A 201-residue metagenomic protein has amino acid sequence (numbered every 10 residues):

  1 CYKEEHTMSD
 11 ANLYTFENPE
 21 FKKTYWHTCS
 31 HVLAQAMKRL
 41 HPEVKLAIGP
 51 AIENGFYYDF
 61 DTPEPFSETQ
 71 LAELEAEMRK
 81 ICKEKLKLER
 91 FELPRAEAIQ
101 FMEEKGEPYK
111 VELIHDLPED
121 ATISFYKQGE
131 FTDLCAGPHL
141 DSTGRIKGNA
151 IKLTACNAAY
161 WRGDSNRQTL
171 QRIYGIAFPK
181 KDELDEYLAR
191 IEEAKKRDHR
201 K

Functional and structural regions predicted by a protein language model:
C1-T7: Short, Lys/Arg-enriched N-terminal segments with co-localized hydrophobic residues within the first ~10-30 amino acids
M8-T24, A36, K45-I48, Y57-K201: Auxiliary tRNA-acceptor-end handling modules of aminoacyl-tRNA synthetases
R39: Metal-associated gating/positioning segment near the N- to mid-region
P50-I52: Short, glycine-/polar-rich solvent-exposed loops and beta-turns at beta-strand/coil boundaries
